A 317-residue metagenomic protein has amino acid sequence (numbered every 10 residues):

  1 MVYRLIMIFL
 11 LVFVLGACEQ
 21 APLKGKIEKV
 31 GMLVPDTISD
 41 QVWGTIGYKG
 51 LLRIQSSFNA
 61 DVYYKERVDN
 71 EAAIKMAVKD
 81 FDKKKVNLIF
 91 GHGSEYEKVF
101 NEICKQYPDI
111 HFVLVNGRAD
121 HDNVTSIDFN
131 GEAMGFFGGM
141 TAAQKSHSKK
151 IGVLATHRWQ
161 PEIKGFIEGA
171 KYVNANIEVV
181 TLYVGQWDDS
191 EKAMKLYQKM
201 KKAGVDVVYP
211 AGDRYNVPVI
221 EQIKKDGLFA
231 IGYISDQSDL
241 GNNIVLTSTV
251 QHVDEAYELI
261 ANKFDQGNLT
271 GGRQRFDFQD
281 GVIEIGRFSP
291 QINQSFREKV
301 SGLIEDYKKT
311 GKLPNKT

Functional and structural regions predicted by a protein language model:
V14-A17: C-terminal motif of bacterial Sec signal peptides marking the signal peptidase cleavage site
E19-A21: Bacterial signal peptide processing site
K29-G50, I54, Y63-E71, S94 (+1 more regions): Extracytoplasmic "Venus flytrap"
L51, G138-I177, T181, R273-Q291: An alpha-beta-alpha
V86-G93, V113, A203-R214, Y233: Periplasmic-binding protein-like
K105-F129, I234-L246: Flexible loop/hinge segments that line or gate small-molecule binding clefts
I127-K149, Q251-Q266: Hydrophobic alpha-helical segments within soluble ligand-binding/sensing domains
Q266-T317: Hinge/cleft segment of the Venus flytrap/periplasmic-binding protein
